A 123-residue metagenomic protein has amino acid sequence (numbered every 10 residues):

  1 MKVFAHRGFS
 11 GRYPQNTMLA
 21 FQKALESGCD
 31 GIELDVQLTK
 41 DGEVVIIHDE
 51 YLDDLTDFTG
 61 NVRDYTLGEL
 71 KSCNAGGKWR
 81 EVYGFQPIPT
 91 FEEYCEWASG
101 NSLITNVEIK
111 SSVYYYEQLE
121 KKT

Functional and structural regions predicted by a protein language model:
M1-T123: Phosphate-group recognition and catalysis centered on beta-loop-alpha active-site segments
